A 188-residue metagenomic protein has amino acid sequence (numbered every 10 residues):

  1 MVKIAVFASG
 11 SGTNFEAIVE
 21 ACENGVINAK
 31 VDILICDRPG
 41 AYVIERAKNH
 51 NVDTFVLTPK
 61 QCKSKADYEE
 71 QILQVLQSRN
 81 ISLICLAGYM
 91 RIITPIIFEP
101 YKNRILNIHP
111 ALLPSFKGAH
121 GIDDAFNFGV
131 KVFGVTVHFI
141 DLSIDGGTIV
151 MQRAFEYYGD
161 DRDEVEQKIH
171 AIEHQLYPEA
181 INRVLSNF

Functional and structural regions predicted by a protein language model:
V2-E45: N-terminal beta1-alpha1 ligand-phosphate binding loop
A21, M90-F188: Donor/substrate-binding cores of folate-linked one-carbon enzymes
N28-Q71: Short, surface-exposed acidic-centric catalytic microdomains
D32, S82, N103: Conserved acidic residues
C36-D37, Q61, K65-A66, R79-P95: N-terminal glycine-rich "phosphate-gripper" loop used for MgATP/nucleotide binding and carboxylate activation
D53, S82, K131: Residue-level detector of anion-binding/catalytic polar loops
E70-S78: Short, well-structured alpha-helical segments in soluble
